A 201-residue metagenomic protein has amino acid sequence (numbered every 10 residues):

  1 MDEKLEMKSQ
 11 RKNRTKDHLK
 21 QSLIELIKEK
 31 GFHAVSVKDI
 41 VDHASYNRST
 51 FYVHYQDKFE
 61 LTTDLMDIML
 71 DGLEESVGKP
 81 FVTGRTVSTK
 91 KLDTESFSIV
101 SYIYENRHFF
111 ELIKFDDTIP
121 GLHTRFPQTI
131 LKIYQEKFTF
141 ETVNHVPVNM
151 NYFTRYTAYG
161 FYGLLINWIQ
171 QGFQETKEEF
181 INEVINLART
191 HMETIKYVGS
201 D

Functional and structural regions predicted by a protein language model:
M1-K30, H43: Basic, helix-initiating cap at the start of DNA-binding domains
L26-E60: Helix-turn-helix
K28-K30, I119, H145, I166: Cytosolic nucleotide-binding catalytic cores of signal-transduction proteins
S36-V37, L65-E74: Short, basic, alpha-helical segments at the C-terminal edge of helix-turn-helix-like DNA-binding modules
G78-H108: Hydrophobic alpha-helical connector segments
V100-T124: Amphipathic alpha-helical segments used for helix-helix packing
D117-T142, N151-R155, Y159, E193: Amphipathic alpha-helical packing segments from all-alpha helical-bundle domains
A158-Y159, G163, N167-D201: C-terminal peripheral helix-coil segments that are non-catalytic and often amphipathic
